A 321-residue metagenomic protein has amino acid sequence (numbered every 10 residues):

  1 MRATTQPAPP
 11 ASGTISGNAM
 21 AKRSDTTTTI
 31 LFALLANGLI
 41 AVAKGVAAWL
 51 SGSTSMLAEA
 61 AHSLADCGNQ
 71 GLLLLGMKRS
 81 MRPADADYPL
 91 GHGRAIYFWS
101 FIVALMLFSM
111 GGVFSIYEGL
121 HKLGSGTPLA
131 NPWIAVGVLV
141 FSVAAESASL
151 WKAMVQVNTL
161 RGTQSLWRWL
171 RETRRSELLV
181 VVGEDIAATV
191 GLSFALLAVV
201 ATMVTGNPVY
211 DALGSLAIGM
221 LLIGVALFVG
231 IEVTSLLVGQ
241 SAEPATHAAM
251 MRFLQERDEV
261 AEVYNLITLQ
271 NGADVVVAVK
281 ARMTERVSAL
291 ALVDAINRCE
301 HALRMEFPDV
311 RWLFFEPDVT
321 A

Functional and structural regions predicted by a protein language model:
R2, C67-M81, Q156-L166: Short, charged cytosolic
R2-P7, G13-A43: Topogenic membrane-insertion module of multi-pass membrane proteins
P7, H92-A321: Alpha-helical transmembrane segments and adjacent TM-loop junctions that form the membrane-embedded core of multi-pass
R23-F32, A61-G71, F98-M110, A144: Alpha-helical transmembrane segments of integral membrane proteins, especially early/N-terminal helices
T27, S53-M56, P208, A212: Residues that define the loop-to-transmembrane-helix transition and helix capping in multi-pass membrane transporters
G38-V46, S51, S63, C67-L73 (+1 more regions): Hydrophobic alpha-helical membrane-embedded segments
W49-K78, R82, I116, L179-S193: Acidic (Asp/Glu-rich) catalytic motifs at the cytosolic membrane interface
G76-A95, S125: Aspartate-rich (DDxxD/NDxxD/DxxxD) Mg2+/diphosphate-binding motifs and their adjoining helix-loop segments
